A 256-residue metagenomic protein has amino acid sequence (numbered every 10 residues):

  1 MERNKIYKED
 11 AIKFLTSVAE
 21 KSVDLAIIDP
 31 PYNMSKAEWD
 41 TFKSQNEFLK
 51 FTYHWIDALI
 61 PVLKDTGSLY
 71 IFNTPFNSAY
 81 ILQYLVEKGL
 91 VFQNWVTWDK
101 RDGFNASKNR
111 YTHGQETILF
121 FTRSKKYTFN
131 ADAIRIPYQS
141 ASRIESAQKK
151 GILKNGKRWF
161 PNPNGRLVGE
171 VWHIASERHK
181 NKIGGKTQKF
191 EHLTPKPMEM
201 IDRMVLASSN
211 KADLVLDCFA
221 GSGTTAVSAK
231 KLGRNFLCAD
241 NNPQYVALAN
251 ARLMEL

Functional and structural regions predicted by a protein language model:
M1-L248: Core catalytic lobe of class I
V246, N250-L256: C-terminal helical cap(s) of enzyme catalytic domains, especially alpha/beta-barrels
